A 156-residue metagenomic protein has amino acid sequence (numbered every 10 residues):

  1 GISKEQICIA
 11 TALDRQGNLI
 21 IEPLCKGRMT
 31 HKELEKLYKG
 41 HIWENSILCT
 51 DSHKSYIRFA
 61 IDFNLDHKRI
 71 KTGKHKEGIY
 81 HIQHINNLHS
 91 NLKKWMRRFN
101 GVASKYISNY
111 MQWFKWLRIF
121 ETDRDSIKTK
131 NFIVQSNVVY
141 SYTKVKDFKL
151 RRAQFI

Functional and structural regions predicted by a protein language model:
G1-I156: Residue-level recognition of single "structural anchor" positions that define or cap local secondary structure
